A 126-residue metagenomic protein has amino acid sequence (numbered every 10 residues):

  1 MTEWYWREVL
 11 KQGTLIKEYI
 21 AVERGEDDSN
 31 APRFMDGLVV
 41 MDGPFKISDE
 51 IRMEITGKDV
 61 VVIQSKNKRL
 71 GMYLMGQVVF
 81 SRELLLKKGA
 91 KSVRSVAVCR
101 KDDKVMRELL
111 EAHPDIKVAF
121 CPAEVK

Functional and structural regions predicted by a protein language model:
M1-K126: Charged, terminal alpha-helix-loop-beta segments that serve as non-catalytic nucleic-acid engagement and/or assembly
